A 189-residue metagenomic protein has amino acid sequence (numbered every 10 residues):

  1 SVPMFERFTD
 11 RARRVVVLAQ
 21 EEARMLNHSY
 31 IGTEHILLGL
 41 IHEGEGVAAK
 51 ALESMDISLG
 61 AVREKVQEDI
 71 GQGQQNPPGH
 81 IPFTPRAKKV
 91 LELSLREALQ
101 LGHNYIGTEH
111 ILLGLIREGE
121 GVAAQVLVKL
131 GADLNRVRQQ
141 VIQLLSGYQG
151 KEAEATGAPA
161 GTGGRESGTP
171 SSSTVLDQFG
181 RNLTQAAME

Functional and structural regions predicted by a protein language model:
S1-E189: Histone-fold recognition with a strong bias for associated Lys/Arg-rich disordered tails
